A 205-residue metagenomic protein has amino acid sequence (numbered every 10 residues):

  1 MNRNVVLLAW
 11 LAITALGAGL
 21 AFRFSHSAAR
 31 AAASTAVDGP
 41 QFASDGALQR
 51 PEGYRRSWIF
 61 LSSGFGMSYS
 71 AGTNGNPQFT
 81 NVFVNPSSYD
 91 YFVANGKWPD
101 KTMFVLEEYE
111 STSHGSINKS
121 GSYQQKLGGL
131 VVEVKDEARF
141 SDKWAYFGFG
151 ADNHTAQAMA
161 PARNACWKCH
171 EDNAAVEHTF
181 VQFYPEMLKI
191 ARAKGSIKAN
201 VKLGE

Functional and structural regions predicted by a protein language model:
M1-V6: Positively charged n-region of N-terminal signal peptides that target proteins for export
L7-I13: Hydrophobic H-region at the start of alpha-helical membrane spans
I13-R23: Hydrophobic alpha-helical membrane-insertion segments, chiefly the h-region of N-terminal signal peptides
F24-R30: Sec/Tat signal peptide C-region and signal peptidase I cleavage site
R30-T35, D45, R50-I59, S63-S68 (+1 more regions): Sequence context surrounding c-type heme c attachment/ligation sites in exported
I59-F83: Secretory pathway targeting signatures of secreted, lumenal, and periplasmic proteins
Q78-V93, S116-N118: N-terminal post-signal-peptidase region of extra-cytosolic proteins
